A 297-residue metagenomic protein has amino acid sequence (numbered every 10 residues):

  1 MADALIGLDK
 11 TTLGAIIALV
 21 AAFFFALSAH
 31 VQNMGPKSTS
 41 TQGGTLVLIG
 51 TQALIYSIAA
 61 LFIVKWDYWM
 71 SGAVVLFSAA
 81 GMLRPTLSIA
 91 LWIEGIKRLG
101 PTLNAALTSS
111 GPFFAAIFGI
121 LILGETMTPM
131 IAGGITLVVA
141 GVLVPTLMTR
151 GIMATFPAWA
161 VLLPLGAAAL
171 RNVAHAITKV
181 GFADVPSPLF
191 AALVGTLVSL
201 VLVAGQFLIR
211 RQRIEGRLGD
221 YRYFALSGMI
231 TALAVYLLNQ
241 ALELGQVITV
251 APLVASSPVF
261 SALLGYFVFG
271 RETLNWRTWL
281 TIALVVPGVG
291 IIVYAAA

Functional and structural regions predicted by a protein language model:
M1-A79, I89-L99, L147-L165, D184 (+5 more regions): Membrane-interface interhelical linkers
A21, G81, T108-G111, A167 (+4 more regions): Transmembrane alpha-helical segments of major facilitator superfamily
A26, H30, S57, G81-T86 (+7 more regions): Hydrophobic/small/kink-forming positions within alpha-helical transmembrane segments of polytopic membrane proteins
T41-T45, N104, F190-A192, V250 (+1 more regions): Juxtamembrane helix-start motifs in multi-pass secondary transporters
I49-A53, P112-F113, I135-V138, V142 (+4 more regions): Residue-level recognition of pore/gate-forming positions within transmembrane alpha-helices of multi-pass
W92, P112-G133, L143-P145, V259-W279: C-terminal transmembrane-helix exit sites in multi-pass transporters
R98-S110, A132, L193, L244-A255: Replace "multi-pass membrane enzymes" with "multi-pass membrane proteins
W159-F190: Selected transmembrane alpha-helices and immediately adjacent juxtamembrane segments of polytopic inner-membrane
